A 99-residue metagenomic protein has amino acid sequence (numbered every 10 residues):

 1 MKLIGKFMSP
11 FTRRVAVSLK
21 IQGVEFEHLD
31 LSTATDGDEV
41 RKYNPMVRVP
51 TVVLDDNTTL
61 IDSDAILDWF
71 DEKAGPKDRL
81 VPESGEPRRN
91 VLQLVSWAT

Functional and structural regions predicted by a protein language model:
M1-T99: GST-like domain detector, emphasizing the conserved glutathione-binding G-site in the N-terminal thioredoxin-like
